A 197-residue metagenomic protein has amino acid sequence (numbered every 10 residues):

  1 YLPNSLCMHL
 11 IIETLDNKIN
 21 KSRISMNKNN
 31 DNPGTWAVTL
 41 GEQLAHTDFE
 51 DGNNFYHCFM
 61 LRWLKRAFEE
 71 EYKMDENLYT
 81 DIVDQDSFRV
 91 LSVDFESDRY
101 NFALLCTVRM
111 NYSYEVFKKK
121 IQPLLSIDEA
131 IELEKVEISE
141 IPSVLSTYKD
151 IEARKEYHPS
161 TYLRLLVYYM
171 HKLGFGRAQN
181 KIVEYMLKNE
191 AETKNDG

Functional and structural regions predicted by a protein language model:
Y1-I11, L15-N17, M26-N29: Acidic, metal-coordinating catalytic segment for phosphate/diphosphate chemistry, firing primarily on the Nudix
L2-P3, I11-I12, D94-D98, L124-S126: A general structural signal for short secondary-structure junctions and capping/turn motifs
H9-I11, K21, L105-T107: Conserved hydrophobic/aromatic beta-strand scaffold that supports enzyme active sites
I12-T14, R23, M110, E137: Residue-level signal for short segments within beta-strands and strand-turn junctions of well-structured beta-sheet
N17-A67, M74: Conserved Nudix-box catalytic region and its N-terminal flanking loop in Nudix hydrolases and closely related
N32-G52, D98-G197: Nudix hydrolase/Nudix homology domain
H46, H57-P123: Extended serine/threonine-enriched, polar tracts that run as long, contiguous segments within proteins
